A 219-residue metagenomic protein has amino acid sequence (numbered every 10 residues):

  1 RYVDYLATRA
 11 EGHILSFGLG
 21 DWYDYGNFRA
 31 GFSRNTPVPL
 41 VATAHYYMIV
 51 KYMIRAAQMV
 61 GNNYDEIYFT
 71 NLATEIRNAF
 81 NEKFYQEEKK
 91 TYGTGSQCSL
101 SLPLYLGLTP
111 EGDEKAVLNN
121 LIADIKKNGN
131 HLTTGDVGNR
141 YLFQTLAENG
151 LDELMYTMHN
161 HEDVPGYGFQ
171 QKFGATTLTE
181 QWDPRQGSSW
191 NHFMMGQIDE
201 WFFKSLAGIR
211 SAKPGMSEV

Functional and structural regions predicted by a protein language model:
R1, H45-N62, S101-G112, Y141-G150 (+1 more regions): Well-ordered alpha-helical scaffold segments within catalytic/enzyme domains
R1, P39, I49, S96-Q97 (+6 more regions): Active-site-proximal structural scaffolding
R1-A42, M59-Y105, G112, M216-E218: Active-site acid/base region of carbohydrate-active enzymes
Y23-V38, Q58, E88, L121-H131 (+3 more regions): Short beta-alpha connecting loops at secondary-structure transitions that line or flank enzyme active sites
T36-T43, T70, Y92-G93, G107 (+5 more regions): Hydrophobic alpha-helical scaffolding
N71, E153-V219: Non-catalytic C-terminal accessory modules of carbohydrate-active enzymes
D113-I125, Y156-H159: Alpha-helical repeat scaffolds
K127-G166, F173: Repeat-solenoid scaffold signature
